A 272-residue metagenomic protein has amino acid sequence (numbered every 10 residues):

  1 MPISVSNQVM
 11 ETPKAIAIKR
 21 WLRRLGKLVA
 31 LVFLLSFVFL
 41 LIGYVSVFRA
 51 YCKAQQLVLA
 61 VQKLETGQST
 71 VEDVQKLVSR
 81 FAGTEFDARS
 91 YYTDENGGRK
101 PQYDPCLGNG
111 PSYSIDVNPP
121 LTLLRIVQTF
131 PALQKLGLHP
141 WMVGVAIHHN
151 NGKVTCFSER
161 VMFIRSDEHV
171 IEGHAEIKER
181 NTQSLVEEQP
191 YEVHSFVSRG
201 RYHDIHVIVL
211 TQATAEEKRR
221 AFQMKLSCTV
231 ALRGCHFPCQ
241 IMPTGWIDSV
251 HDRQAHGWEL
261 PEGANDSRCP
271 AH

Functional and structural regions predicted by a protein language model:
M1-L22: N-terminal Lys/Arg-rich, disordered targeting/topogenic segments
W21, Q134-H272: Non-cytosolic coordination micro-motifs
R24-Y44: Hydrophobic membrane-insertion alpha-helices, especially the h-region of bacterial N-terminal signal peptides
V47-T66: Alpha-helical transmembrane signal-anchor/signal-peptide segments
G67-V71: Glycine-centered tight-turn and secondary-structure capping sites
E72-H139: Extracytoplasmic/periplasmic/luminal assembly and interaction segments in envelope/secretory/respiratory proteins
